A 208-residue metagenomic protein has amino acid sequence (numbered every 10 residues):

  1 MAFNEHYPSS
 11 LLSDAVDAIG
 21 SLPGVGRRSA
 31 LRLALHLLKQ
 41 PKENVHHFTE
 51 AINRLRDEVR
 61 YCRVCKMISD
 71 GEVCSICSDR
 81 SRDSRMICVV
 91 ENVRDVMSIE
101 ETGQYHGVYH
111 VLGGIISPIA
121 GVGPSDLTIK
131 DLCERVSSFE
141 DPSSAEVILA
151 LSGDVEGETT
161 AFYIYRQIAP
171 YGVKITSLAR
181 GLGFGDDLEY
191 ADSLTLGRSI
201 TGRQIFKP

Functional and structural regions predicted by a protein language model:
F3-L12, S21, L31-V96: Cys/His-rich Zn2+-binding cysteine-cluster or related metal-binding knuckle/ribbon modules and their
Y7, L11, Q40, N44 (+3 more regions): Catalytic cores of large soluble enzymes that bind and process phosphate-bearing ligands
S13-D17, L31-L35, H46, E50 (+6 more regions): Solvent-exposed alpha-helical segments within well-ordered globular domains of core cellular machineries
A18, L22, Q40, L55-E58 (+8 more regions): Conserved, well-folded catalytic cores of nucleic-acid-processing and energy-transducing macromolecular machines
A30, D79-I148: Extended interfacial segments that mediate partner engagement and assembly in macromolecular machines
L33, H47, R60, E72 (+7 more regions): Residue-level signal for pocket-adjacent positions within structured domains
P41, Y105-H106, C133-P208: Long C-terminal interaction/binding lobes of large macromolecular proteins
